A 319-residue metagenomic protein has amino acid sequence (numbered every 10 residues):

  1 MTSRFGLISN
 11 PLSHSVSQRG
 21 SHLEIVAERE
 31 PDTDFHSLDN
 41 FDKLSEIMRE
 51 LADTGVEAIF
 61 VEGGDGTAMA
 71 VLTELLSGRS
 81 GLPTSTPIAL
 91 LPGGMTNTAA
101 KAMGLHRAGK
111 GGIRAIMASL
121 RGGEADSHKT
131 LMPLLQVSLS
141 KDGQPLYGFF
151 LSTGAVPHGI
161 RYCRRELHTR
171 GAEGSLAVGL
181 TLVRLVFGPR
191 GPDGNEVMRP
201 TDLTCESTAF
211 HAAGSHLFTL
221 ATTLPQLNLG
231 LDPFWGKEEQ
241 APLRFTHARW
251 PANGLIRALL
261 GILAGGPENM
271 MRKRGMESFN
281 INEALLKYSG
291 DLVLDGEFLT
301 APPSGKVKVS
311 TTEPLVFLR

Functional and structural regions predicted by a protein language model:
M1-E62, G66-G78, K110, R114-M117 (+1 more regions): ATP/NTP phosphate-donor binding region
L12-S13, M95, Q226: Short, glycine/serine-rich, charged loops/turns that create anion-binding and catalytic segments at active sites
H22-I25, L76-S77, R164-L167, W235-E238 (+1 more regions): Short, solvent-exposed amphipathic alpha-helical segments in soluble enzyme and RNA/protein-processing domains
H36, F60, A89-L91, T246: Hydrophobic/aromatic beta-strand patches that form the interior of the parallel beta-sheet core in alpha/beta enzyme
L38, L82-L217: Catalytic core of DAGKc-family lipid kinases
S207-A213, L229-R319: ATP/nucleoside-binding phosphotransfer catalytic cores, i.e., glycine-rich phosphate-binding loops
T222-N228: Phosphate-binding core of ATP-grasp and ATP-grasp-like enzymes
